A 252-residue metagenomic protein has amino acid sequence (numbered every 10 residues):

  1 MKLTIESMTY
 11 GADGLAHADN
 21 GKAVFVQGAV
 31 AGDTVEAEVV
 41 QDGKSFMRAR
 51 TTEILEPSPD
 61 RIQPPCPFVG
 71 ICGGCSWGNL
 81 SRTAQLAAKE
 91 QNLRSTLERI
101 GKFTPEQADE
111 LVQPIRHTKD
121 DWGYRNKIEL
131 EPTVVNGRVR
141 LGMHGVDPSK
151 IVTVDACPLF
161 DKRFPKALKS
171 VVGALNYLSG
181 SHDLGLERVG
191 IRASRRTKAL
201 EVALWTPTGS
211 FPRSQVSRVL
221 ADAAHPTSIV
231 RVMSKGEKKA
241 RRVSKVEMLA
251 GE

Functional and structural regions predicted by a protein language model:
M1-E252: Accessory RNA-recognition modules of RNA-modification enzymes
